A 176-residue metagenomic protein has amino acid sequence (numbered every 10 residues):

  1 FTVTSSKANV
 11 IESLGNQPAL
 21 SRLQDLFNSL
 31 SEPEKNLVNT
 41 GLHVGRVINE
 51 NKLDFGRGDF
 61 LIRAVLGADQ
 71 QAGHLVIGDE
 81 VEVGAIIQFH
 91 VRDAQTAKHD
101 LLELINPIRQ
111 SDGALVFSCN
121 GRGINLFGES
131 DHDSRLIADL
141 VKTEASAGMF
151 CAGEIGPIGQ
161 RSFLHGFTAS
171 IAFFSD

Functional and structural regions predicted by a protein language model:
F1-E144, M149-D176: Small-residue-enriched flexible segments
